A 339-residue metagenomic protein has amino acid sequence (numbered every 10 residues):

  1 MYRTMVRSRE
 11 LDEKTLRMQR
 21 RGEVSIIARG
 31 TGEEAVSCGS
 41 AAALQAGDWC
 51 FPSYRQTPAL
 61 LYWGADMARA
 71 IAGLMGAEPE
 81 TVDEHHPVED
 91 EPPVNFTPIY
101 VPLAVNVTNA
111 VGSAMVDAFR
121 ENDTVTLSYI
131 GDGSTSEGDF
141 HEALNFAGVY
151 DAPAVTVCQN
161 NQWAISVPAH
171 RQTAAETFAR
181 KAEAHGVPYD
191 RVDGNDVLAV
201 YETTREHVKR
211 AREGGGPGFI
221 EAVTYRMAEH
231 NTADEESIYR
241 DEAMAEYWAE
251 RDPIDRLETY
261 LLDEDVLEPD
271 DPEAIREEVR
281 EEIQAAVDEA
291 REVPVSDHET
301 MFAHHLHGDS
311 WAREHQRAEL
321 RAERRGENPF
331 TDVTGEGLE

Functional and structural regions predicted by a protein language model:
M1-V36, S237, A243-E339: Conserved acidic/glycine
E23-A152, R171-A174, A179-G186: Cofactor-binding active-site loop characterized by glycine-rich and histidine/acidic residues
P58, Q162-I165, R180, R226-A228: Short gly/pro/ser/thr-enriched loop/turn and capping motifs at secondary-structure boundaries
N122, A175-E206, E250-R276: Conserved thiamine diphosphate
F140-A143, T203-K209: Glycine-rich, charged/polar anion/phosphate-binding loops that engage phosphate groups from diverse ligands
Y150-H170: A short, conserved beta-to-alpha structural element at the edge of catalytic cores that scaffolds binding
Q162-V167, V187-V192, S237-E246, D271-P272: Short beta-alpha connecting loops at secondary-structure transitions that line or flank enzyme active sites
